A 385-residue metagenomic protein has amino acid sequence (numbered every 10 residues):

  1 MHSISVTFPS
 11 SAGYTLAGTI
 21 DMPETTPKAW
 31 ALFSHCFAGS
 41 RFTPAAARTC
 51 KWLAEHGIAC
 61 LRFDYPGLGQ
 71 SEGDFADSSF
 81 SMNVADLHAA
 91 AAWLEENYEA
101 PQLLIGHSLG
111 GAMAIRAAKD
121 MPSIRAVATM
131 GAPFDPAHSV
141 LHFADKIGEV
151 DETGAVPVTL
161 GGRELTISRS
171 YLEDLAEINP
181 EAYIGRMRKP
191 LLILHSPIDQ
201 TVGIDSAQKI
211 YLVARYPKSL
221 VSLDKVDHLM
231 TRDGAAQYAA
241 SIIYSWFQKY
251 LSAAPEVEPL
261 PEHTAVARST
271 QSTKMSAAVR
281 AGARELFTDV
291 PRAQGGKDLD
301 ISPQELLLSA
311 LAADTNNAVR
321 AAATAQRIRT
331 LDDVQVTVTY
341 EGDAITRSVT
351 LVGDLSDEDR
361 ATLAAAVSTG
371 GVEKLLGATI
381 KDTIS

Functional and structural regions predicted by a protein language model:
M1-T25: N-terminal cap/lid segment of alpha/beta-hydrolase-fold proteins
F37-C50, Y65, D205: The serine-hydrolase catalytic nucleophile loop
A45, D77-N97: Alpha/beta-hydrolase active-site loop
A46, P180, K189, G203-L212: Short alpha-helix in the alpha/beta-hydrolase fold that links the catalytic acid
C50-E72: Conserved alpha/beta-hydrolase
P122-S170: Hydrolase active-site cap/lid region
M187, I193-H195, D199: Short beta-strand/loop motif that positions the catalytic acidic residue of the alpha/beta-hydrolase fold
A235-S241, S245-S309, N317-S385: Extended beta-strand/beta-hairpin segments
